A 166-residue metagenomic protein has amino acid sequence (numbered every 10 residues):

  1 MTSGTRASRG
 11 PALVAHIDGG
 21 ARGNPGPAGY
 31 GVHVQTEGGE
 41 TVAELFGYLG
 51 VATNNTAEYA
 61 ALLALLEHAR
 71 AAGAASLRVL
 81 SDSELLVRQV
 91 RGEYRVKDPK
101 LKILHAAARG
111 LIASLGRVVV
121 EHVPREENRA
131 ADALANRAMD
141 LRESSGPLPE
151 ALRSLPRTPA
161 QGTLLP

Functional and structural regions predicted by a protein language model:
T2-T56, A60, E67-A71, A75: RNase H-like nuclease fold core
G20-N24, L63-M139: RNase H catalytic domain
V34, I103, P149-L152: Compositionally biased, low-complexity linear motifs
G39, G110, L165-P166: Intrinsically disordered, low-complexity, mixed-charge
E44-L49, A64-L65, A108-I112, P149-S154: Short C-terminal domain-edge/linker segments immediately following a structured domain
G50-T56, H68-A71, A113-V118, L155-A160: Low-complexity, flexible helical/coil segments
S144-P166: Acidic two-metal-ion nuclease catalytic site recognized across multiple nuclease folds, prominently DnaQ/RNase D-T
